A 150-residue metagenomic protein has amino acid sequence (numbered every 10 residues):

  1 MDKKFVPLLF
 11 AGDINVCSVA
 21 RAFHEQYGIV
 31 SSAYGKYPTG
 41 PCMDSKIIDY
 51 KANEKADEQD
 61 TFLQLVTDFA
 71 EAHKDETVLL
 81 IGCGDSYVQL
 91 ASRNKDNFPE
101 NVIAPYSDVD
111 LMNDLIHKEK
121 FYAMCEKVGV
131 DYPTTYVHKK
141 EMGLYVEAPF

Functional and structural regions predicted by a protein language model:
M1-D110: ATP-binding N-terminal substructure of ATP-dependent carboxylate-amine bond-forming enzymes
M112-F150: Active-site nucleotide/adenylate-binding loops and adjacent lid/helix of ATP-dependent enzymes
